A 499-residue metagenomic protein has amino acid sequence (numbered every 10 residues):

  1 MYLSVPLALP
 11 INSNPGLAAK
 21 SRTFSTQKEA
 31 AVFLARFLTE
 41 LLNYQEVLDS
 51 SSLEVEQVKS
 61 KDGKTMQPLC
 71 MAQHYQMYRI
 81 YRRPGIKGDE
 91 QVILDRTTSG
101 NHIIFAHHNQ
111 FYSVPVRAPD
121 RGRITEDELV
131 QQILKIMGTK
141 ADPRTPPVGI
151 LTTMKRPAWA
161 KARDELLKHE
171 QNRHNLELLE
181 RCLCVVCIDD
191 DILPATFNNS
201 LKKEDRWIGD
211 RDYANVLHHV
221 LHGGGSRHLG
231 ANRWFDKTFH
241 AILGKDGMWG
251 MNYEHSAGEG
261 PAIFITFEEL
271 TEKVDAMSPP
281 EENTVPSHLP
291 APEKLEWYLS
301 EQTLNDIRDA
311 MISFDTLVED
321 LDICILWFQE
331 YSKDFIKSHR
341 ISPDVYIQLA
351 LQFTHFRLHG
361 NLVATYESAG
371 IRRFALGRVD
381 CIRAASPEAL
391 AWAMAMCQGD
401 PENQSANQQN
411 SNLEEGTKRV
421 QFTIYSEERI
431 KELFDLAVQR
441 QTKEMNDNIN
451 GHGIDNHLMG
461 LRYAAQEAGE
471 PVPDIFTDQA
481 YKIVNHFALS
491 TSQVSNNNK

Functional and structural regions predicted by a protein language model:
M1-H240, G244-K499: Acyl-CoA-dependent O-acyltransferases
